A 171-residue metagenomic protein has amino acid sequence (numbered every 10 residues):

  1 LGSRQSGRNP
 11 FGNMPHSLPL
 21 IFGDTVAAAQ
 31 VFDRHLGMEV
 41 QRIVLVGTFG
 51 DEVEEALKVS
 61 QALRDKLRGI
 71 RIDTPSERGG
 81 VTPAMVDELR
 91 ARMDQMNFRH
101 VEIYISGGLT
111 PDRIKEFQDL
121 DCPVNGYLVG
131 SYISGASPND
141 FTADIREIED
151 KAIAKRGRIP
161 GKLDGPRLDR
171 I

Functional and structural regions predicted by a protein language model:
L1-M96, P111-E116, I148: Buried, small/hydrophobic-residue-enriched core segments of structured protein domains
A62, E77-I171: Gly/Ser/Thr/Ala-enriched C-terminal appendages of enzymes
